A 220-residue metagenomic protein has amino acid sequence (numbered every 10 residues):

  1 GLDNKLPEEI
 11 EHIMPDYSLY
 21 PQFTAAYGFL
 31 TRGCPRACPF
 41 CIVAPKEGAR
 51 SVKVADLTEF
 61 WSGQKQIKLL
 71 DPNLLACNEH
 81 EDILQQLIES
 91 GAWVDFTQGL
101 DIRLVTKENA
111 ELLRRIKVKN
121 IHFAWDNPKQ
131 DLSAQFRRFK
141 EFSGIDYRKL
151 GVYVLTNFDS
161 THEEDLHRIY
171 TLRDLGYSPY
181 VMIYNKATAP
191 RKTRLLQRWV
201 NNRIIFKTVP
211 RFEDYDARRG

Functional and structural regions predicted by a protein language model:
G1-Y27: Glycine-rich beta-alpha loop elements in corrinoid/cobalamin-binding modules across cobalamin-dependent enzymes
L2-H12, I88-D95, E141-R148, T171-P179: Structural alpha-beta junctions
L2-K5, C34-R36, K46-G48, L74-A76 (+4 more regions): Short, solvent-exposed loop/turn segments at secondary-structure junctions
L6-E9, R50-V52, D216-G220: Charged phosphate-binding loop/patch that engages nucleotide di/tri-phosphates or the phosphate backbone of nucleic
Q22-T58: Canonical Radical SAM [4Fe-4S] cluster-binding loop centered on the CxxxCxxC motif and its immediate flanking residues
C34, C38, L69, F123 (+2 more regions): Conserved, mostly hydrophobic/aromatic
E59-G151, T156-F158: Conserved SAM/AdoMet-binding glycine-rich loop
N157-G220: Auxiliary Fe-S-binding modules of radical SAM enzymes
